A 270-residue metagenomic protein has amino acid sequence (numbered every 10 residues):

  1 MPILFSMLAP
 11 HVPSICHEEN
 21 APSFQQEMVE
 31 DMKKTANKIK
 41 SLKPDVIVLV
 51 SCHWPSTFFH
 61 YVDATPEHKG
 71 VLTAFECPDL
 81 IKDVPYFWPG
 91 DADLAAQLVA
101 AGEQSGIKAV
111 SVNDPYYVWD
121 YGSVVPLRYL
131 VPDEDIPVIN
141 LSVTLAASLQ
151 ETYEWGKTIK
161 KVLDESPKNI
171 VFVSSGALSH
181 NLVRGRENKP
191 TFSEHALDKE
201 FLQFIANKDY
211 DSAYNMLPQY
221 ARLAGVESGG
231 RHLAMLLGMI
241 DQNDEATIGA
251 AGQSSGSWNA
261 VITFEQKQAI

Functional and structural regions predicted by a protein language model:
M1-D45, S56-E154, E165, R186-I270: Flexible, D/E/H-enriched segments
D45-S51, L141, K168-G176: Beta-strand elements within well-structured catalytic alpha/beta cores of enzymes that handle phosphate/sulfate esters
H53-P55, L178-S179: Catalytic metal-binding/acid-base residues of hydrolase active sites
A146-S148, L178-N181: Short, catalytically relevant binding-site loops at active-site mouths
K157-E165, I170: Non-transmembrane, aqueous-exposed alpha-helical and coiled segments at domain scale
I170, H180-G185: Short conserved catalytic/interaction loops centered on acidic-Pro-aromatic/His motifs
